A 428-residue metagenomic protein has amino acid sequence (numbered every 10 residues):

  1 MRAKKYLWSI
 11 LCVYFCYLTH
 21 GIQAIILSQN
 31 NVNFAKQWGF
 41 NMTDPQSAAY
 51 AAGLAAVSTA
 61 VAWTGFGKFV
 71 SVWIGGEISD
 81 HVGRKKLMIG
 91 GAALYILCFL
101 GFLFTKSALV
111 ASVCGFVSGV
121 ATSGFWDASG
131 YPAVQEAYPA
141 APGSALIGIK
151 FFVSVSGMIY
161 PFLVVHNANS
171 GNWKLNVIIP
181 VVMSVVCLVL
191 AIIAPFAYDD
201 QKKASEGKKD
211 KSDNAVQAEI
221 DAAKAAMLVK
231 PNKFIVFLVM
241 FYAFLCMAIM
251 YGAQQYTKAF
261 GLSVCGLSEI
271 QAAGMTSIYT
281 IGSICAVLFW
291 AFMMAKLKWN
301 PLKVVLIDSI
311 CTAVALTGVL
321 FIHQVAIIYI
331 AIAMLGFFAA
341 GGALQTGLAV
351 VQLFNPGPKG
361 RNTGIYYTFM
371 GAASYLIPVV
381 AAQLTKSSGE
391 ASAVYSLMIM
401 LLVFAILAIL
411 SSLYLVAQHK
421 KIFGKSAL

Functional and structural regions predicted by a protein language model:
W8-M42, A253-K258, I377: Extracytoplasmic
I25, T64-W73, M158, T280-L288 (+1 more regions): Residue-level signature of mid-helix packing/kink "hotspots" within the transmembrane helices of 12-pass Major
L27-S28, P231-T280, I284: Extracytoplasmic gate region of multi-pass secondary transporters
V70-A108: Conserved MFS/SLC helix-loop-helix module at the cytosolic interface between two early adjacent transmembrane helices
V70-G83, A286-N300, T385: Helix-to-loop junctions at the C-terminal end of transmembrane segments in multipass secondary transporters
C114-F151: Cytoplasmic helix-loop-helix junction between adjacent transmembrane helices in 12-TM secondary transporters
A141, A145-D199: Helix-loop-helix hairpin linking two adjacent transmembrane segments in secondary transporters
N300-T346: C-terminal transmembrane helical hairpin of 12-TM major facilitator-type secondary transporters
